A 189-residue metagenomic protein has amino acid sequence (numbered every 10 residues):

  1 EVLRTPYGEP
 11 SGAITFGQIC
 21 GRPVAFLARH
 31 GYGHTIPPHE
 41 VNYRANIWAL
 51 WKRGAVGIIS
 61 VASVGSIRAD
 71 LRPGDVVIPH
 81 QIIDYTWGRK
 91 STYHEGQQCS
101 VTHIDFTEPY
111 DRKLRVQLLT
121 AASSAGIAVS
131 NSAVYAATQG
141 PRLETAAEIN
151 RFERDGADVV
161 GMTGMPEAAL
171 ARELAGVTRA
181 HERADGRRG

Functional and structural regions predicted by a protein language model:
E1-F106: Metabolite-binding pocket within alpha/beta catalytic cores that recognizes anionic/polar moieties
R22-F26, V56-I59, G74-V77, A128 (+3 more regions): Structural motif
G33-T35, I67, A136-L143, R187: Short, small-residue-enriched loops and turns at beta-alpha junctions that line or gate enzyme active sites
H39-N42, N46, I59, S63 (+6 more regions): General structural feature for long, well-ordered alpha-helical segments within catalytic domains of soluble enzymes
S66-R68, D84-T86, E167-L170, G186-R188: Short gly/pro/ser/thr-enriched loop/turn and capping motifs at secondary-structure boundaries
Q97-V134: Metal-dependent peptidase/peptidase-like ectodomains
T120-D158: Active-site/ligand-binding-proximal alpha/beta "capping" segment
R142-R183, R187: A C-terminal functional module that forms or caps the active site or interfaces directly with catalytic machinery
